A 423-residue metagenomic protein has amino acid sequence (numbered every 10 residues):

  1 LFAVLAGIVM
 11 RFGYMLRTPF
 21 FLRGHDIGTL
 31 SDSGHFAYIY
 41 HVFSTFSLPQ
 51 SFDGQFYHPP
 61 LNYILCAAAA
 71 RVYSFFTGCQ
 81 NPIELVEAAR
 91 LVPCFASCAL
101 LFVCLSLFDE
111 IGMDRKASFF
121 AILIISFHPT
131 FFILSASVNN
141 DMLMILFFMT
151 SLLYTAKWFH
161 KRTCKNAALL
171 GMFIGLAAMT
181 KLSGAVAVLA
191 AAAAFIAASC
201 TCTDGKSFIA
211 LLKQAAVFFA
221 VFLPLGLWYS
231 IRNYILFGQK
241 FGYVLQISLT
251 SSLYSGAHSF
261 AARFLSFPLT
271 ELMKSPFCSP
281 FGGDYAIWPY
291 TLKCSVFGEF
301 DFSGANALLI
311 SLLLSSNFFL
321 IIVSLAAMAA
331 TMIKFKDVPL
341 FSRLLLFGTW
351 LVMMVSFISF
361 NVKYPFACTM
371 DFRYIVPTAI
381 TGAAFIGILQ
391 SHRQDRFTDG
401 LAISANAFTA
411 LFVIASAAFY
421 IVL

Functional and structural regions predicted by a protein language model:
L1-D32, F218-I235, V352-V355, T409-S416: Transmembrane signal-anchor helices characteristic of membrane glycosylation enzymes that use polyprenol
G7-M10, A121-S126, I174, A178: Short helix- or helix-capping micro-motifs that position conserved polar/aromatic residues at function-defining sites
F12-R23, G28-Y57, L61, A69-G78 (+1 more regions): Extracytosolic helix-loop segments that constitute the early lumenal/periplasmic catalytic or substrate-binding loops
E84-A88, V92-F95, S275-M354, A379: Membrane-interface anchor segments at the N-terminal boundary of transmembrane helices in multi-pass membrane enzymes
E87-G112, T150: Transmembrane-helix motifs of polytopic, lipid-linked glycan transferases
E110-R115, S151-L169, A177, S199-C202: Membrane-interface transmembrane helices that cradle and orient dolichyl/undecaprenyl
T130-L143: Short acidic/glycine- and proline-prone juxtamembrane loop motifs at membrane-interface regions of multi-pass membrane
Y154, F159-H160, A187-L223: Perimembrane helix-loop-helix junctions
